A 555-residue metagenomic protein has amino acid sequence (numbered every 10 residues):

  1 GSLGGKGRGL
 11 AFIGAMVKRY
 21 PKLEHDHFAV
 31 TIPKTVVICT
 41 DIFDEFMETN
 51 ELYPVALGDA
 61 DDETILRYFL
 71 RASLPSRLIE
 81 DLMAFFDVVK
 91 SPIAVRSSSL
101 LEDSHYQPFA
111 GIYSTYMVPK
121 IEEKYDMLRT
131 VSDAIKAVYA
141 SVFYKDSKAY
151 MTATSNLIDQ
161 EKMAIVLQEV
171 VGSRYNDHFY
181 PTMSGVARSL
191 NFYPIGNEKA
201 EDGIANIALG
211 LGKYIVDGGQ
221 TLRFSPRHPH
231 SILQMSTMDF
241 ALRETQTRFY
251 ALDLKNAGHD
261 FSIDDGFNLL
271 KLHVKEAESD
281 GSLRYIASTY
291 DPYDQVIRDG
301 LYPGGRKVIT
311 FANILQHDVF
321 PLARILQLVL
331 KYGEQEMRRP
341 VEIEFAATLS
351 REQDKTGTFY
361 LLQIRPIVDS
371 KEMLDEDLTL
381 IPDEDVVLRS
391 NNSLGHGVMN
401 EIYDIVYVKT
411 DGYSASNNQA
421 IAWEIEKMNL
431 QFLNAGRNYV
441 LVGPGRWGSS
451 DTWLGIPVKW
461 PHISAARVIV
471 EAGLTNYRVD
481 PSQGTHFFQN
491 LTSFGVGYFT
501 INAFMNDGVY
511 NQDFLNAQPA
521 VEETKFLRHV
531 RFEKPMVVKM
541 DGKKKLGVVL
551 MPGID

Functional and structural regions predicted by a protein language model:
G1-E24, S73-G473, N490-S493, P519-D555: Conserved mixed alpha/beta core segments that line enzyme active sites in large multi-domain catalysts
G1-S76: A conserved helix-loop-beta module that forms one wall/lid of the active-site cleft in ATP-utilizing catalytic domains
Y53-D59, E344, F487-F494: A polyampholytic, Gly/Pro-enriched intrinsically disordered region
L474-N516: Polybasic, proline/glycine-rich intrinsically disordered low-complexity segments
